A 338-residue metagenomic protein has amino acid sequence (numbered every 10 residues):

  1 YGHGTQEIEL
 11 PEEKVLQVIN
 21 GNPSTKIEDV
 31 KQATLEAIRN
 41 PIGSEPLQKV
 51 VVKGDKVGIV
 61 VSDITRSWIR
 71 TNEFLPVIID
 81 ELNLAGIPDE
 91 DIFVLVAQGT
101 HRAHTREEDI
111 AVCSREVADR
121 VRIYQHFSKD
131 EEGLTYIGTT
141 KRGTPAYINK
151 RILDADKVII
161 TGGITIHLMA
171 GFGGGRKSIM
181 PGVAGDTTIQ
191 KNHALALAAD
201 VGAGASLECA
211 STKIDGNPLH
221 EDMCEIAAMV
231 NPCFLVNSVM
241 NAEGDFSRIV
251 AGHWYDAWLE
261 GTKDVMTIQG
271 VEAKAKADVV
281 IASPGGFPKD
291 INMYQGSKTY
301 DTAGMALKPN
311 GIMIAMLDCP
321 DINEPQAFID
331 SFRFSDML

Functional and structural regions predicted by a protein language model:
Y1-E36: N-terminal amphipathic/basic leader segments beginning at the initiator methionine
I42-V60, G86-D89, V230, V271-A277 (+1 more regions): Glycine-rich phosphate/diphosphate-binding loops that line cofactor/substrate pockets in enzymes
K56-W68, F93-T100, I281-S283: Short glycine-rich or small-residue beta-strand-to-loop segments that form or flank ligand, phosphate, metal/Fe-S
W68-I87, G296-L307: Histidine-anchored nucleotide/phosphate-binding helix
D89-G99, N237, I312-D318: Short internal beta-strands
A103-G173: An acidic, phosphate/nucleotide-engaging active-site surface
G204-F287: Membrane-embedded hairpin module used as a gating/binding unit in multi-pass transport and secretion proteins
D290-L338: C-terminal catalytic subdomain
